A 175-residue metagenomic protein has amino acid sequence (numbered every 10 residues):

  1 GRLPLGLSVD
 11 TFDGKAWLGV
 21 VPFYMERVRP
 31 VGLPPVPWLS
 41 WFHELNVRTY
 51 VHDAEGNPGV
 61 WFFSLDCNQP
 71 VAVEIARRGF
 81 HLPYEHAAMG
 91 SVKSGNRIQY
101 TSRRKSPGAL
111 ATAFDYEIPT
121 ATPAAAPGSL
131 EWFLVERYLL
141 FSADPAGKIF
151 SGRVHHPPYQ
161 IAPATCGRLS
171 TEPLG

Functional and structural regions predicted by a protein language model:
R2-L45: Glycine/small-residue-rich interface belts in oligomeric ring/scaffold proteins and their assembly partners
N46-G175: Internal, well-folded beta-alpha domain core
